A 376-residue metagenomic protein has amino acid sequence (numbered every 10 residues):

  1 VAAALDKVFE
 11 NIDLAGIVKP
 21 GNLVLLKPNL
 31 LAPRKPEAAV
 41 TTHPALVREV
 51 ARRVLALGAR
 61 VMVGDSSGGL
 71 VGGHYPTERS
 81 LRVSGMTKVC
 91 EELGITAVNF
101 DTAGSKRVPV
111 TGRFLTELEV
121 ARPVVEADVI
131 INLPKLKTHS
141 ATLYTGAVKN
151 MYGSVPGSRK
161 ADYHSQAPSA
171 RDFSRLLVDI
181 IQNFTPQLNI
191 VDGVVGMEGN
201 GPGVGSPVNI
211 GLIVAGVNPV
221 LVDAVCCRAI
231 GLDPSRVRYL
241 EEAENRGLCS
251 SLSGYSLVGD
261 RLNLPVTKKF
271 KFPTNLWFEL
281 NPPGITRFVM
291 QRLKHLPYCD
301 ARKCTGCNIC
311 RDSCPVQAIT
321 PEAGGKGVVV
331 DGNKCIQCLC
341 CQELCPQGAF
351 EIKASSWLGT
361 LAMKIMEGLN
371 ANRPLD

Functional and structural regions predicted by a protein language model:
V1-T305, R311, P315-V316, T320-G325 (+3 more regions): N-terminal and secondary-structure boundary signal
I336-Q337: Extended, alpha-helix-rich binding/interface surfaces that flank or overlap catalytic cores and mediate recognition
